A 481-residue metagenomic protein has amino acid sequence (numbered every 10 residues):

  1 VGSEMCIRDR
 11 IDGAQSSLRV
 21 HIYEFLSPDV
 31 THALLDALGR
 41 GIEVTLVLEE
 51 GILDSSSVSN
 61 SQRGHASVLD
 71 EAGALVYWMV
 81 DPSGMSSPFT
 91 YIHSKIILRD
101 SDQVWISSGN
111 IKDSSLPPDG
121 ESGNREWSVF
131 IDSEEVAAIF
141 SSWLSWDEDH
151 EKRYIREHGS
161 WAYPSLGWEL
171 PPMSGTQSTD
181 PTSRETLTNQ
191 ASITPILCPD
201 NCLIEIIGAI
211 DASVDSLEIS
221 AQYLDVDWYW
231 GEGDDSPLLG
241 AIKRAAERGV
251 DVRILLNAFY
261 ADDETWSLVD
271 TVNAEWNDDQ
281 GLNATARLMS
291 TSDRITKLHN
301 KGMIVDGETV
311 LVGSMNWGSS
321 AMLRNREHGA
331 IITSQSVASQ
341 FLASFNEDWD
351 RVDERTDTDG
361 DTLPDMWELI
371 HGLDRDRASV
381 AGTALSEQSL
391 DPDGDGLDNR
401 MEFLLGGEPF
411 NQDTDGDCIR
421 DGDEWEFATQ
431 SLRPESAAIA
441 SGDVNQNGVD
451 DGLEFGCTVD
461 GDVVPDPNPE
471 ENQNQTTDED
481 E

Functional and structural regions predicted by a protein language model:
V1-G13, E24-A212, S220, R248-D251 (+3 more regions): HKD-type phospholipase D/PLD-like phosphodiesterase module
I7, P199, G231, G456-T458: Sequence contexts marking disulfide-bonded cysteines in secreted/extracellular proteins
S57-V58, Y229-G233: Short, solvent-exposed loop/turn segments at secondary-structure boundaries
S142-E148, I331-T356, P434-A438, D451-L453 (+1 more regions): A recurrent domain-boundary module in secreted/ectodomain proteins
G233-L239: Charged helix-capping and loop-helix junction motifs
D353-E481: Extracellular calcium-associated, cysteine-rich motifs in secreted modular proteins
